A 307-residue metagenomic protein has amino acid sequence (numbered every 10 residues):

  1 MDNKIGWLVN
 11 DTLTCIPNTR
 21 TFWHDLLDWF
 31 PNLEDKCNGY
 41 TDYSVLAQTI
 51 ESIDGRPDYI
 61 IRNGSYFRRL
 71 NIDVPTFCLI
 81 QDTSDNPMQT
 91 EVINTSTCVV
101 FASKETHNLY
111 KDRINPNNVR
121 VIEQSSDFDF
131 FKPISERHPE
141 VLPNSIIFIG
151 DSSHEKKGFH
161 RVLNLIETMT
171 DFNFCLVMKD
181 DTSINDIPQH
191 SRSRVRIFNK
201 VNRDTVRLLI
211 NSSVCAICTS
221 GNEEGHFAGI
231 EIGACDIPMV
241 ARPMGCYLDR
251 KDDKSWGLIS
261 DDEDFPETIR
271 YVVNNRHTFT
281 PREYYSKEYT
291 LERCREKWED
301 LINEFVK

Functional and structural regions predicted by a protein language model:
M1-Y59: N-terminal pre-catalytic "stem/leader" segment of glycosyltransferase-like enzymes
N18, R276-V306: A charged, aromatic-enriched C-terminal amphipathic alpha-helix characteristic of glycosyltransferases across folds
M88-T90, S125-L142: Acidic anion/phosphate-binding donor-loop and adjacent secondary structure in glycosyltransferase catalytic cores
T106, I122-K132, D181: Short beta-strand->alpha-helix junction loop in the catalytic core of nucleotide-activated group-transfer enzymes
H138-K157, L163-E167: Conserved donor-binding/catalytic core segment of Leloir-type glycosyltransferases
N185-V201: Nucleotide-activated donor-binding/catalytic signature segment of Leloir-type glycosyltransferases, i.e., the conserved
S220-N222: Aromatic "clamp/platform" in nucleotide-sugar-dependent glycosyltransferases that forms part of the donor/acceptor
P238-A241: Short hydrophobic beta-strand element within catalytic cores of glycosyltransferases and related nucleotide-activated
